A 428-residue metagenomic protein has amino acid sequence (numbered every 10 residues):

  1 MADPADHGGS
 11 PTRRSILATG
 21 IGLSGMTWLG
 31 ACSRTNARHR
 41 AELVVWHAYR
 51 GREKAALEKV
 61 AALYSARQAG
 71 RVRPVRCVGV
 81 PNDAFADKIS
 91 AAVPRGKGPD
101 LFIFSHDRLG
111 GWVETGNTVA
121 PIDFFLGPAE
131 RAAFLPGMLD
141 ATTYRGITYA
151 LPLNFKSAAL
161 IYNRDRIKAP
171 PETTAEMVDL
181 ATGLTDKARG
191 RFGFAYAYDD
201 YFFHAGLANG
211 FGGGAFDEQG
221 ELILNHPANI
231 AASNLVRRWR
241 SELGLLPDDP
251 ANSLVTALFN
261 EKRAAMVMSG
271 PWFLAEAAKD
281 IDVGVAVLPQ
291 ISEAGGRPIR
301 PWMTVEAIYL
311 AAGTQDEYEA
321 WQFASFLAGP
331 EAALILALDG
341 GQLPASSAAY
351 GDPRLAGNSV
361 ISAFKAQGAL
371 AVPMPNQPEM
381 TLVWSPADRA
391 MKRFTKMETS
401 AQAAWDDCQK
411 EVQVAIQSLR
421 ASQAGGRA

Functional and structural regions predicted by a protein language model:
M1-P11, G22: N-terminal secretory signal peptides
A66, G70-R73, R238-E242, P247 (+2 more regions): Extracytoplasmic/periplasmic substrate-recognition and gating elements
A91, P99-D100, A129-Y162, F192-G193 (+2 more regions): A structural signal for short loop-to-beta-strand junctions that line the ligand-binding cleft of periplasmic/secreted
H106-A159, A169, T174-L180, G284-V287 (+2 more regions): Hinge/lid segment of periplasmic solute-binding proteins
D123-F134, L184, A188, G213-S233 (+2 more regions): Short, solvent-exposed loop/beta-turn-alpha elements that line the ligand-binding surface or hinge of extracytoplasmic
Y149-L153, A158, E176-L222, A228 (+1 more regions): Extracytoplasmic/periplasmic solute-binding protein
L180-A181, E221-D249: Glycine-centered hinge/linker elements that transmit conformational signals in sensory and ligand-binding systems
A286, L338-R389, R393, S418-A428: Long, aromatic- and glycine/proline-rich binding clefts that accommodate carbohydrate-like moieties
